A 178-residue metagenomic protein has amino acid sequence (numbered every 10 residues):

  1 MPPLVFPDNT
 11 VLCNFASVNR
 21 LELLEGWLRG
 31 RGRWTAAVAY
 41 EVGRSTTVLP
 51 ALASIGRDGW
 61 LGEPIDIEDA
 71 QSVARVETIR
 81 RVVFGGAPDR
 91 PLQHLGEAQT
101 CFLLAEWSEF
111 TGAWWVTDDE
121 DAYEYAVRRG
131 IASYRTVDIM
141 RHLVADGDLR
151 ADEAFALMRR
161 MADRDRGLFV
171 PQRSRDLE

Functional and structural regions predicted by a protein language model:
P2-W114, E120-Y123, R128-I131, D138-R141 (+2 more regions): Active-site-proximal, substrate-binding regions of enzyme catalytic domains and RNA-binding/basic surfaces
